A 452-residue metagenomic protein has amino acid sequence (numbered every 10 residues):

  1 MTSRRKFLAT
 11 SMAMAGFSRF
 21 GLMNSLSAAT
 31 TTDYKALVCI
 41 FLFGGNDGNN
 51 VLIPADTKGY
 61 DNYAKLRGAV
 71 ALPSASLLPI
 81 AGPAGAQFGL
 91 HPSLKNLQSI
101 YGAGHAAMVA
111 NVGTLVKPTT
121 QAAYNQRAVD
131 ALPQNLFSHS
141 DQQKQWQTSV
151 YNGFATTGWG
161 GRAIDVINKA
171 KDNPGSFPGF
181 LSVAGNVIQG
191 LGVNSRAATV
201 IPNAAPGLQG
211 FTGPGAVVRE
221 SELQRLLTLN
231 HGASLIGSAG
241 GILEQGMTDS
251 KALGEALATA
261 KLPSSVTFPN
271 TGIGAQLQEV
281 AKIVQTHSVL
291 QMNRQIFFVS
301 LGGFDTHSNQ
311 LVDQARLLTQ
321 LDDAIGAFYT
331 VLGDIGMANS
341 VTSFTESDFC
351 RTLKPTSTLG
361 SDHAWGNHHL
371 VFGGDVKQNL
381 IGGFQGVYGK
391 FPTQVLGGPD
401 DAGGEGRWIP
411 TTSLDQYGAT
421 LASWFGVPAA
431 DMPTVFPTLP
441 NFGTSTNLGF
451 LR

Functional and structural regions predicted by a protein language model:
M1-D334, K354, V371-G374, I381-R452: Feature for exported/extracytoplasmic and membrane-associated proteins, marking the mature portion
R294-I296, A338-S340, E346, A364-N367 (+1 more regions): Active-site lining segments that contact anionic ligands and/or coordinate catalytic metals
I325, L332-S357: Metal-dependent active-site segment of extracytoplasmic phospho-/sulfohydrolases and closely related
S347-I381: Histidine-centered active-site microenvironments of extracellular/periplasmic hydrolases and transferases
